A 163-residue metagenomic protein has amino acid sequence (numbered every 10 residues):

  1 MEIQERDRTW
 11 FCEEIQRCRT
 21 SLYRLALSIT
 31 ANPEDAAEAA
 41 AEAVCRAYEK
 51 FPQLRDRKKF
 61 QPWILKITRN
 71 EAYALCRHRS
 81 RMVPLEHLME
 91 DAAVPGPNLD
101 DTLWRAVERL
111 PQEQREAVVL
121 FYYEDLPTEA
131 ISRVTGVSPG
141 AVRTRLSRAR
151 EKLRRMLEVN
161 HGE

Functional and structural regions predicted by a protein language model:
M1-E5, T9-C12, E86, P97 (+2 more regions): C-terminal edge and immediately downstream basic/flexible tail or linker adjoining helix-turn-helix-like DNA-binding
M1-R24, R115: A short, charge-rich alpha-helical start-of-domain segment used by transcription regulators
Q4, E42-K59, H78-M82, M156: Sigma70-family region 2
R24, E38-C45, E49, K58-N70: Structural recognition of an alpha-helix C-terminal capping motif at a helix-to-coil junction
E49-R55, K66-E86, G96, R148: Arg/Lys-rich amphipathic alpha helix in sigma70-family domain 2
A74, R81-V107, P127, G162: Internal acidic/polar
E108, Q112-E113, E124-A141, K152-R155: Helix-turn-helix DNA-binding module
A117-F121: A short pre-motif secondary-structure segment
